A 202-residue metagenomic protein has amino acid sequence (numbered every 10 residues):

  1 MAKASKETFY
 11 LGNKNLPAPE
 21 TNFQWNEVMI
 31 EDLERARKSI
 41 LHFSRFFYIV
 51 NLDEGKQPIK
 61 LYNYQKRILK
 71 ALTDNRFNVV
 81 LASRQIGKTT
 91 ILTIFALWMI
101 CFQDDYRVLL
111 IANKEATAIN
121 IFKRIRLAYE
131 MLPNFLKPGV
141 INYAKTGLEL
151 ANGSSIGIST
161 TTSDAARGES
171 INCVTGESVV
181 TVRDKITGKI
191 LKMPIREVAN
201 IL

Functional and structural regions predicted by a protein language model:
A2-G176, V182-I201: Phosphate/NTP-binding elements of NTP-utilizing enzymes
